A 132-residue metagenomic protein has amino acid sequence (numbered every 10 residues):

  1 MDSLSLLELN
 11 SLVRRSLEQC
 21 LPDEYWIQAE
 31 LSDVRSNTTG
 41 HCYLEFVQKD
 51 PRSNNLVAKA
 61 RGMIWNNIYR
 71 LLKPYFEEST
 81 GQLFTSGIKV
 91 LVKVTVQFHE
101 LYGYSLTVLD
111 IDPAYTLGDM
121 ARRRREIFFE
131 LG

Functional and structural regions predicted by a protein language model:
M1-G132: Acidic, two-metal ion nucleic-acid-processing modules in DNA metabolism proteins
